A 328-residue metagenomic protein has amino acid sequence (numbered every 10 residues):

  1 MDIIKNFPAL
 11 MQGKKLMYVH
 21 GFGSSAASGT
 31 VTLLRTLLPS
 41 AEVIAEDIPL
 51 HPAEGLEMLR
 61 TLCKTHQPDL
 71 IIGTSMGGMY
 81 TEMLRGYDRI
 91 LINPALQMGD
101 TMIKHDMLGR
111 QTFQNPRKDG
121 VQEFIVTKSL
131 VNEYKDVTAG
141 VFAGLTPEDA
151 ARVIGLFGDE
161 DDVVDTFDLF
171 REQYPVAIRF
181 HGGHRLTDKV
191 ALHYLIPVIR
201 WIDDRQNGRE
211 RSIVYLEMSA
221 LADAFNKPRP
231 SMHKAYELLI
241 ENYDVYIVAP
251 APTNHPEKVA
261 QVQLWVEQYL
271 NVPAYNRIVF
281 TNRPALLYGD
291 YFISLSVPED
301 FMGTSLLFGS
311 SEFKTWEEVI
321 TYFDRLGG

Functional and structural regions predicted by a protein language model:
N6-T65, H184: Active-site catalytic motif of lipid deacylating hydrolases and related acyltransferases
D69-G73, R89-L91, V153-D159, V214 (+3 more regions): Short, hydrophobic beta-strand segments that form beta-sheet elements in well-ordered domains
I72-E82: Gly/Ala-rich beta-loop-alpha elbow adjacent to hydrolase catalytic centers
D88-I90, P94-I202: The alpha/beta-hydrolase serine catalytic core
V176-R211, T304-G328: Charged phosphate-binding loop/patch that engages nucleotide di/tri-phosphates or the phosphate backbone of nucleic
G208-K227: Asp-based phosphoryl-transfer active-site loop
D223-I247: Short, acidic loop-to-helix structural element flanking the phosphoryl-transfer center in phosphate-processing enzymes
P256-G328: C-terminal cap/substrate-recognition subdomain and adjoining C-terminal extension of metal-dependent phosphatase-like
